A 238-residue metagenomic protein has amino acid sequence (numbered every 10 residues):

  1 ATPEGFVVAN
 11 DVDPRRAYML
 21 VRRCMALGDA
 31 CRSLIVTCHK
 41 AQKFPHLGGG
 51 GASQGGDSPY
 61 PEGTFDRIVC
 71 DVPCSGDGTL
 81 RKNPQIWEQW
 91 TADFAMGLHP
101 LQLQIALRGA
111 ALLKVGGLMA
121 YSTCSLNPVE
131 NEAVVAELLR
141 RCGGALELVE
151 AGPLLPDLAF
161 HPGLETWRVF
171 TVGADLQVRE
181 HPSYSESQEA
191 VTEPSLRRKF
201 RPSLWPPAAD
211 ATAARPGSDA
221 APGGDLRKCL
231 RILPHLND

Functional and structural regions predicted by a protein language model:
A1-D238: S-adenosylmethionine
